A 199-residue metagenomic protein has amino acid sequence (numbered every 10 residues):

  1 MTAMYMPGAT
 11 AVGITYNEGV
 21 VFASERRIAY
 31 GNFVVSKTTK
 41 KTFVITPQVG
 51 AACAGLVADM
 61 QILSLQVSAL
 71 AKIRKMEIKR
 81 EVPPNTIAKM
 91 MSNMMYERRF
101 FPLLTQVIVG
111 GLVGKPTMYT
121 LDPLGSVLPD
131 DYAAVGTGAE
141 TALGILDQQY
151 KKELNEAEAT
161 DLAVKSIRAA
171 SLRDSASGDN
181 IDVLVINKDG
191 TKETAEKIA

Functional and structural regions predicted by a protein language model:
M1-A199: Long, low-complexity N-terminal extensions
